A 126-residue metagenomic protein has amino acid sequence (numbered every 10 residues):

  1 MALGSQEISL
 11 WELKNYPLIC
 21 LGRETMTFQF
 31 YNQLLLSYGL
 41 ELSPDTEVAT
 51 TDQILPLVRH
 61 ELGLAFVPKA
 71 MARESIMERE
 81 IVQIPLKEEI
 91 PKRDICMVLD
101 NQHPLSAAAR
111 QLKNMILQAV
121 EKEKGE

Functional and structural regions predicted by a protein language model:
M1-Y16, R23, M71, I90: Acidic, Gly/Pro-rich loop/turn segments at junctions of secondary structure
L3-G4, P17-Y38, L105-A109, K113 (+1 more regions): Secondary-structure junction motif
K14-P17, L42, R93-C96: Short amphipathic alpha-helical segments
G22-E24, P68, K87, N101: Nucleotide-sugar donor-binding loop of glycosyltransferases
E24-V82: Hydrophobic hinge/microswitch elements
V82-G125: A late-sequence structural motif
